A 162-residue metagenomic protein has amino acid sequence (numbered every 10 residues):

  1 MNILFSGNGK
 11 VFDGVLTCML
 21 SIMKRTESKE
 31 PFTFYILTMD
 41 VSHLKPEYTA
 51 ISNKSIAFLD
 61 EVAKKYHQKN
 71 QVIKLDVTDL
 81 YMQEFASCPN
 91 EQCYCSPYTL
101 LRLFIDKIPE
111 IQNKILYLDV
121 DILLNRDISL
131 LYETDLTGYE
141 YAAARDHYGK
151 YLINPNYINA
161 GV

Functional and structural regions predicted by a protein language model:
M1-V162: Glycosyltransferase catalytic domains, chiefly GT-A lineage
